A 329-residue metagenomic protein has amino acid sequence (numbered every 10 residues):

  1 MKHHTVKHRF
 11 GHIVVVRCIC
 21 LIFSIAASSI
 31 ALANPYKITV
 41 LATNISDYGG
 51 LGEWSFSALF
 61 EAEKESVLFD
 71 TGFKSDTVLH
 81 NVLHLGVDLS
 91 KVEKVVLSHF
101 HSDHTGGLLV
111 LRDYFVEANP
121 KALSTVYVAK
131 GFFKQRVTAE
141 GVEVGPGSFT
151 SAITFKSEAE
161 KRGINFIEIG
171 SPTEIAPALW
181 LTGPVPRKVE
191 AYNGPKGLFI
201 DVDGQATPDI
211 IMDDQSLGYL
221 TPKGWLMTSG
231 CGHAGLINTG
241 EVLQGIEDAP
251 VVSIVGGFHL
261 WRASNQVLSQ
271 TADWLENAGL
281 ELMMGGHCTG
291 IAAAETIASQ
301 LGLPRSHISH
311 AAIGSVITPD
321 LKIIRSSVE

Functional and structural regions predicted by a protein language model:
M1-V15: N-terminal secretory signal peptides that target proteins for export/translocation
V15-S29: Bacterial N-terminal signal peptides
A31-A33: Boundary at the C-terminal end of the N-terminal hydrophobic targeting segment
Y36-L85, I210, D214-S229: Conserved beta-strand hairpin/beta-sheet module of binuclear metal-dependent hydrolase folds, prominently
L51, K64-K94, E117, N193 (+2 more regions): Pre-active-site segment of Zn-dependent metallo-hydrolases
D76-V128, Q244-S253: Active-site metal-binding motif and surrounding structural segment of the metallo-beta-lactamase
K94, H101-G107, T125, T207-G314: Cap/insert and terminal regions of metallo-dependent hydrolase folds
S148-T150, T173-P222: Active-site-proximal loop/helix segment associated with metal-binding centers of metalloenzymes
